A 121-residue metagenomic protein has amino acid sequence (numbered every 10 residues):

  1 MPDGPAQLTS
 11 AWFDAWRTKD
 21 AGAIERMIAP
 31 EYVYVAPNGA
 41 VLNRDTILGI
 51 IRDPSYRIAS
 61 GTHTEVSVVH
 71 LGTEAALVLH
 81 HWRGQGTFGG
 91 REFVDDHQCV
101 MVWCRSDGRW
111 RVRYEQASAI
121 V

Functional and structural regions predicted by a protein language model:
M1-R26, V33-V121: A beta-strand edge to alpha-helix "cap/lid" segment located at domain peripheries
